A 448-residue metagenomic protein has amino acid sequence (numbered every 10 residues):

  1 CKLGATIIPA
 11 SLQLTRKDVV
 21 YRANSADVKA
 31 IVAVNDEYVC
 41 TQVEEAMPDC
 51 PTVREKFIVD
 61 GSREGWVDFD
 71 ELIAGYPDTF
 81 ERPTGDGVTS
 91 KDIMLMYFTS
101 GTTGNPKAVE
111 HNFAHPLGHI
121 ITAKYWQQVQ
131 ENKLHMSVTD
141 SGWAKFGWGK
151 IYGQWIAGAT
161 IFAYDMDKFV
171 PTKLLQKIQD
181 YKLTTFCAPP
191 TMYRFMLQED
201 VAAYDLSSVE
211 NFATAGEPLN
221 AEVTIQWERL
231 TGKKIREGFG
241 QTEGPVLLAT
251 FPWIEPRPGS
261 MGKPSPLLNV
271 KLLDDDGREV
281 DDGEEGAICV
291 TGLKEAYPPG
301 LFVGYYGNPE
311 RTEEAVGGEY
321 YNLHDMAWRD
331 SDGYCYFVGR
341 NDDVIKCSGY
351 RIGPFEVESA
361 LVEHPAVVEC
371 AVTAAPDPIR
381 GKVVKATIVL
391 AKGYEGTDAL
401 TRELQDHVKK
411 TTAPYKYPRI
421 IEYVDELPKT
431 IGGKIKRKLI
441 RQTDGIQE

Functional and structural regions predicted by a protein language model:
K2-E71, K392: Structural core segment of the AMP-binding/adenylate-forming
L14-N24, K29-D36, F186, P298-P299 (+6 more regions): AMP-binding/adenylate-forming catalytic core of the ANL superfamily
F57-I58, E64, A74-F98, N105 (+2 more regions): Conserved pre-ATP/AMP-binding loop-to-beta segment of ANL
M94-G118: Conserved AMP-binding A3 loop
L117-S137, S141-T184, E199: Conserved AMP-binding/adenylation subdomain of ANL enzymes
I156, L183-A188, L197-R257, N269 (+1 more regions): Gly/Ser/Thr-rich phosphate-binding loop
L267, R278-E314, I352: Conserved ATP/PPi-binding loop(s) of AMP-dependent carboxylate-activating enzymes
K271-G292, S331-D332, E395-T401, K436: Conserved beta-loop-beta connector loops within the AMP-binding
